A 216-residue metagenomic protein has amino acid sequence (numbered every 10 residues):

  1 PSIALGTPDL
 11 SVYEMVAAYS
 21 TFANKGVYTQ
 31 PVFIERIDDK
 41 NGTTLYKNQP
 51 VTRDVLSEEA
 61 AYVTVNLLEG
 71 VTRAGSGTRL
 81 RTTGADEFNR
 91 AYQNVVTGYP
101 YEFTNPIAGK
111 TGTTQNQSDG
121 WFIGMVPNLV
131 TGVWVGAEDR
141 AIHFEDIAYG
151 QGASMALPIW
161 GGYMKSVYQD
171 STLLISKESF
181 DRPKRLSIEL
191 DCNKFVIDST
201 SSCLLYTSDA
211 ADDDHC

Functional and structural regions predicted by a protein language model:
P1-A4: Surface-exposed aromatic
D9-L204: A penicillin-recognizing enzyme superfamily signal
N116, D213-C216: General alpha-helical segment detector with a strong preference for membrane-spanning helices and helix-boundary regions
Y206-D214: Conserved small/polar residues in nucleotide/adenosyl-binding loops
